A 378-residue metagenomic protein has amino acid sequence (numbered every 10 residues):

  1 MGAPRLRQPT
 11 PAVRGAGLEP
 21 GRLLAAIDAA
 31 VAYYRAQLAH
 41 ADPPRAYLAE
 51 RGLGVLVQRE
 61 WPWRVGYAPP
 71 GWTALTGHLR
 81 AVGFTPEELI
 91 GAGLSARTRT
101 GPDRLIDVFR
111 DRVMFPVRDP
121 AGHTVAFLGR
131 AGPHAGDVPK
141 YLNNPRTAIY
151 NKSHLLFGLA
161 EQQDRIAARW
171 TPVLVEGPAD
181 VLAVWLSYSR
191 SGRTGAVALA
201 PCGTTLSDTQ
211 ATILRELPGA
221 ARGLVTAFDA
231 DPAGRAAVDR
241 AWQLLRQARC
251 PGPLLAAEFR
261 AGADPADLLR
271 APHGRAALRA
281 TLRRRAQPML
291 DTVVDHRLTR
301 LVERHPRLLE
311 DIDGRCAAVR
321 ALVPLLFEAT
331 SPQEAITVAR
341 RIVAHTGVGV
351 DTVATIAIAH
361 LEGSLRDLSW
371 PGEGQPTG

Functional and structural regions predicted by a protein language model:
M1-R14, A68-P70, R340, A344 (+2 more regions): N-terminal structured subdomain of primase-like DNA metabolism proteins
G2, L6-I27, G71-A221, V238: Phosphate-handling DNA/RNA-contact segment within nucleic-acid enzymes
A16-L23, V65-W72, V108-R110, L308-C316 (+2 more regions): Conserved phosphate/pyrophosphate-binding and hydrolysis machinery centered on Walker-type P-loop NTPases, extending
A25, A29, P43-Y47, A74 (+5 more regions): Amphipathic alpha-helical interaction segments
V31-R35, W61-A68, I106, D229: Conserved short loop/turn motifs at secondary-structure junctions
A32-V57: Non-catalytic interaction/clamp surfaces of large macromolecular machines
R51-A74: Short, conserved phosphate-binding/catalytic loop or strand-edge motifs used in phosphoryl-/nucleotidyl-transfer
A131-N151, R169-P172, P178-T377: TOPRIM fold recognition
